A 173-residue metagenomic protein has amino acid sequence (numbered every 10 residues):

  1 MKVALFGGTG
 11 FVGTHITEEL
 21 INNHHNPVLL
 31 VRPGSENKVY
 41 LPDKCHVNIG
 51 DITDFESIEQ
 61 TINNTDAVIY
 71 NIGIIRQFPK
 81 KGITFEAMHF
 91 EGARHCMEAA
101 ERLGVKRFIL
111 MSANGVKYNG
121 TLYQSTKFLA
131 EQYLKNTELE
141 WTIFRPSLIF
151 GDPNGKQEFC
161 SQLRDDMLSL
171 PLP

Functional and structural regions predicted by a protein language model:
V3-H25: N-terminal Rossmann NAD(P)H-binding glycine-rich loop of SDR-like oxidoreductase domains
V3-L5, V68-I69, F108: Conserved hydrophobic beta-strands of the Rossmann-like cofactor-binding core in SDR/related NAD(P)H-dependent
G7, V31, S112: Short beta-strand/turn micro-motifs composed of small residues that flank or help shape donor/cofactor-binding pockets
H25-P33: Conserved glycine-rich Rossmann-like NAD(P)H-binding loop of the short-chain dehydrogenase/reductase
N26, I74, G82-P153: Conserved Rossmann-fold NAD(P)-dependent oxidoreductase catalytic core, especially the SDR/UDP-sugar
S35-L41, C45-R102, N114-N119: NAD(P)H-binding glycine-rich loop region in Rossmannoid oxidoreductase-like domains and their noncatalytic homologs
G151-Q162: Glycine/proline-rich active-site loop of Rossmann-fold NAD(P)-dependent oxidoreductases
D165-P173: A conserved pocket-lining segment of Rossmann-fold NAD(P)-dependent short-chain dehydrogenase/reductase
